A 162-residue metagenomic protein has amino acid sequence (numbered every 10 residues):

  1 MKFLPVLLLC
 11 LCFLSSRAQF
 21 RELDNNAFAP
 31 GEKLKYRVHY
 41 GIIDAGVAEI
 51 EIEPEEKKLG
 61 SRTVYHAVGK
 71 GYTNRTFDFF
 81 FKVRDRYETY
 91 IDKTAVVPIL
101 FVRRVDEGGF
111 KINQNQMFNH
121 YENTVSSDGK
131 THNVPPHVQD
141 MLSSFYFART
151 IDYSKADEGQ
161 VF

Functional and structural regions predicted by a protein language model:
M1-L8: Sec-dependent signal peptide recognition, specifically the positively charged N-region followed immediately by
L8-R17: Hydrophobic h-region of N-terminal signal peptides that target proteins for export in Gram-negative bacteria
R17-R84, F101-F110: N-terminal cleavable signal peptides for secretion/export
A29-G31, E107-F162: Solvent-exposed helix/loop surface patches that form functional interfaces
Y36, G69, V96-R103, V125-D128 (+1 more regions): Short hydrophobic/aromatic-rich beta-strand segments that constitute the beta-sheet cores of beta-sandwich/beta-barrel
E53-K57, Y90-T94, N119: Short beta-strand micro-motifs enriched in acidic
V83-V97: A short, surface-exposed beta-strand/turn
